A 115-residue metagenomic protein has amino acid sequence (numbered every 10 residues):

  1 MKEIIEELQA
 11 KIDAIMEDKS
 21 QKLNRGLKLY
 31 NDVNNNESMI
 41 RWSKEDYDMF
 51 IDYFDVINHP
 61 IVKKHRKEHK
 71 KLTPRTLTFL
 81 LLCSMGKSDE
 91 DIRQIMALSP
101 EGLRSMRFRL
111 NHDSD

Functional and structural regions predicted by a protein language model:
M1-Y53: General nucleic-acid-binding
N35, I40-D115: Cytosolic nucleotide-binding catalytic cores of signal-transduction proteins
